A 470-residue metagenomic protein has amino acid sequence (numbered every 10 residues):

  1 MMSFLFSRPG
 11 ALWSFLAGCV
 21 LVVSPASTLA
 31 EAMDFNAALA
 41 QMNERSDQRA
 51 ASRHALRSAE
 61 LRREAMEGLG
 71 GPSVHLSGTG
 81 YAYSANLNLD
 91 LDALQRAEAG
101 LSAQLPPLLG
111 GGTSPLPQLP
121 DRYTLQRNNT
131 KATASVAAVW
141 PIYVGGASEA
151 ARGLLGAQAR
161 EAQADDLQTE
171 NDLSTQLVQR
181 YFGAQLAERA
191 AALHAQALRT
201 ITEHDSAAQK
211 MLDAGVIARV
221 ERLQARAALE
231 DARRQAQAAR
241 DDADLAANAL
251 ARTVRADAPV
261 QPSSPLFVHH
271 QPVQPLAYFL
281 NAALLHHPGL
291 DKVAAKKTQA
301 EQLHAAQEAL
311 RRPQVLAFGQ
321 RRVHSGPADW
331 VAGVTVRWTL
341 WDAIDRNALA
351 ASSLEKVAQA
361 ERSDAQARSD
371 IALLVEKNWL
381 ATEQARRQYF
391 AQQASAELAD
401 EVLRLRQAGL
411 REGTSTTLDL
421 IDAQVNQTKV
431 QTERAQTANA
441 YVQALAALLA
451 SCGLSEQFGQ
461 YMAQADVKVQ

Functional and structural regions predicted by a protein language model:
M1-P9: N-terminal secretory signal peptides that target proteins for export/translocation
S3-F4, M33, Q168-A282, N378-A381 (+4 more regions): Periplasmic alpha-helical coiled-coil/stalk elements that build and connect Gram-negative outer-membrane
F4, A30, A82-N88, D92-Q95 (+1 more regions): Acidic, low-complexity, intrinsically disordered peripheral segments
V23-S27: N-terminal signal peptide c-region/cleavage motif recognized by signal peptidases
T28-N88, T133, P141-I142, V254-E301 (+5 more regions): Bacterial Sec-pathway N-terminal export signals of envelope proteins
D34, S73-L87, D92-Q168, D291 (+2 more regions): Small/polar-residue-enriched beta-strand and adjacent coil segments characteristic of outer-membrane beta-barrel
A51-M66, T169, L173-A195, E203 (+5 more regions): Amphipathic alpha-helical coiled-coil segments
